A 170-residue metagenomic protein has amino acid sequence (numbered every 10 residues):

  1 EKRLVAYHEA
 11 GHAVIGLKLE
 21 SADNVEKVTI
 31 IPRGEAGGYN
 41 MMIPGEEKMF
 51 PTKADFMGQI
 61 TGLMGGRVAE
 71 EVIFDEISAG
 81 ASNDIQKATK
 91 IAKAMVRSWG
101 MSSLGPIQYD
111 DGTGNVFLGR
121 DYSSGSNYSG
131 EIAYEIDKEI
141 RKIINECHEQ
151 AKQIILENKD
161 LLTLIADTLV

Functional and structural regions predicted by a protein language model:
K2-Y7, A13-V170: Soluble catalytic regions of large protease machineries
